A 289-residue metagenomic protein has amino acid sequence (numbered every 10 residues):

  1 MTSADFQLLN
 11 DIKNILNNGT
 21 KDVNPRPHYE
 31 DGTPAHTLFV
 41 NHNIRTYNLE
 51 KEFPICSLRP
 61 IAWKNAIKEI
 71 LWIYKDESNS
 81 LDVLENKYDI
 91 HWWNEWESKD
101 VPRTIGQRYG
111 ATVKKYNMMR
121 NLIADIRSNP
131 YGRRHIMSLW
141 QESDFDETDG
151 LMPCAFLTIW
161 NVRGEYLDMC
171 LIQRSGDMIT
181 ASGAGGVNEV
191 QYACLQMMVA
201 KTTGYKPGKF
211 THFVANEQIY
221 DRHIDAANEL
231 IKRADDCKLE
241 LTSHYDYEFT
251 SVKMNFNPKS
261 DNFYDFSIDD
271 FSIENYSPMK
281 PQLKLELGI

Functional and structural regions predicted by a protein language model:
M1-I289: Terminal, non-catalytic protein-protein interaction segments that mediate quaternary/complex assembly
